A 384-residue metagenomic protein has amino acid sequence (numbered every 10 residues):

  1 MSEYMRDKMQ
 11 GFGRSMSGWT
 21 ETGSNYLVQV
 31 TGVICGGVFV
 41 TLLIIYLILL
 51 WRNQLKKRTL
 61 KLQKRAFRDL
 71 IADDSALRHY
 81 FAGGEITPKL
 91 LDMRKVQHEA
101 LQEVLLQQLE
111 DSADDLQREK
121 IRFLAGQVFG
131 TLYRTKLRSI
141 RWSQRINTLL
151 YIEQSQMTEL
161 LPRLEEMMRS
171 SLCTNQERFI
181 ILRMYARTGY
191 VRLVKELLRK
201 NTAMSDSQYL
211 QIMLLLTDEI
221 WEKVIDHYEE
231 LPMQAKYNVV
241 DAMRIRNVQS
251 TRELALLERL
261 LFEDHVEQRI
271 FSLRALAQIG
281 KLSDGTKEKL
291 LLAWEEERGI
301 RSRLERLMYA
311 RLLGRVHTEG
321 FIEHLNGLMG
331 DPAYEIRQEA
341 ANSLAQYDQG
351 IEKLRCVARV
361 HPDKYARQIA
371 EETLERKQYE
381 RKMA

Functional and structural regions predicted by a protein language model:
M1-K61: N-terminal signal-anchor transmembrane alpha helix of single-pass membrane proteins, serving as the membrane-anchoring
T20-G23, G84-E85, R94-H98, T217 (+1 more regions): Residues that cap or delimit alpha-helices
Y46-T59, R169-L231: Long, contiguous interaction/recruitment modules in multidomain scaffold/adaptor proteins
I48-S139: N-terminal topogenic membrane-targeting module
P88, L124-L137, M157-R169, Y190-K200 (+6 more regions): Amphipathic alpha-helical scaffolding segments comprising HEAT/armadillo-like alpha-solenoid repeats
D115-L124, I146-S155, Q176-T188, D206-D218 (+7 more regions): Structural detector for internal amphipathic alpha-helices that build alpha-solenoid repeat scaffolds
L132, S139-E165, L172, E177-I180: Structured extramembrane domains adjacent to transmembrane segments
I140-R141, S170-T174, N201-S205, L231-M233 (+4 more regions): Short inter-helical turns and helix N-cap capping residues of alpha-solenoid HEAT/ARM repeat scaffolds
